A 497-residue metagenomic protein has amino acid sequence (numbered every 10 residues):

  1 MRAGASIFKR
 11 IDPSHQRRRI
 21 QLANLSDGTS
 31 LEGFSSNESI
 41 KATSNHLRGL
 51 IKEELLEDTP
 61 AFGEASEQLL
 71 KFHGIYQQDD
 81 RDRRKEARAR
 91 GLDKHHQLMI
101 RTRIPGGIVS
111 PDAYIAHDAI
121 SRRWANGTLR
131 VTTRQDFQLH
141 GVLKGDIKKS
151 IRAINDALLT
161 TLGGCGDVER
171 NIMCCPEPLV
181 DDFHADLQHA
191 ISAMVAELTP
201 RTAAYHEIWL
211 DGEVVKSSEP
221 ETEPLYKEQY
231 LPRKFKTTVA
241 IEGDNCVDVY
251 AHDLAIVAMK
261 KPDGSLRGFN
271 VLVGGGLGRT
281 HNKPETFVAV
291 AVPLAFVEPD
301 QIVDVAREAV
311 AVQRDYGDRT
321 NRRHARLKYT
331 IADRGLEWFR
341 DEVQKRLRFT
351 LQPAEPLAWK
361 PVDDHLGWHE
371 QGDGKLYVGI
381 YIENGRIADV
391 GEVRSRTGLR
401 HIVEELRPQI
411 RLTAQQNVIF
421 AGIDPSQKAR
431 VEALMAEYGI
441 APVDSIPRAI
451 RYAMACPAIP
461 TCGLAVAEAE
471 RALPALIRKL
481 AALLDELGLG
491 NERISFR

Functional and structural regions predicted by a protein language model:
R2-R497: Peripheral terminal and linker regions in Fe-S/redox and tRNA-modifying enzymes
